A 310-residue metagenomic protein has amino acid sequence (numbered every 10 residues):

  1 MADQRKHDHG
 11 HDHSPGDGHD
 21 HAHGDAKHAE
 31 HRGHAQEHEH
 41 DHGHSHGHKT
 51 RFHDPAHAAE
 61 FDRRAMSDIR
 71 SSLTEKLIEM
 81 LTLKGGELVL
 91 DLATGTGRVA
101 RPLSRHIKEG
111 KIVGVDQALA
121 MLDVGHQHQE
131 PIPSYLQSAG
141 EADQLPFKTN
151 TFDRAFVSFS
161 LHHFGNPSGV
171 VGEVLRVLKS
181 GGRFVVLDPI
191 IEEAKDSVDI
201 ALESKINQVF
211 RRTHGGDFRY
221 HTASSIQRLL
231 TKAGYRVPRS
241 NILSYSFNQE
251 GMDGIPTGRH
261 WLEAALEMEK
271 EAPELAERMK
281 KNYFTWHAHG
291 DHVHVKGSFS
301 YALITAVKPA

Functional and structural regions predicted by a protein language model:
A2-H13, G18-K84, R98-P102, M121-V124 (+2 more regions): Conserved class I S-adenosyl-L-methionine
L88-L92, T96-Q144: Class I SAM-dependent methyltransferase SAM/SAH-binding core
F156: A conserved beta-strand element that flanks and buttresses the S-adenosyl-L-methionine
S168-R183: A short glycine-rich, Lys/Arg-flanked "PGG" loop and its adjoining helix->strand segment in the class I
V185-Q208: Conserved class I S-adenosyl-L-methionine
F210-S225: Acceptor-substrate binding/catalytic loop of class I
N241-V295: C-terminal helical/coil "lid" or tail adjacent to the Rossmann-like core of SAM-dependent
I255-G258, F299-A310: Core SAM-dependent methyltransferase catalytic element
